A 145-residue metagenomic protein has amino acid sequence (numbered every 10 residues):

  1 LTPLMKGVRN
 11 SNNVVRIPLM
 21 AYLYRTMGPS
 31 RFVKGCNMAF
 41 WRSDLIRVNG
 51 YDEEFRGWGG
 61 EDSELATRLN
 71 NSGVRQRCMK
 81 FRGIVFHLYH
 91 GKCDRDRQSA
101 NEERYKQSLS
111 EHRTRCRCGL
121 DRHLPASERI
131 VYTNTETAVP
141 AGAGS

Functional and structural regions predicted by a protein language model:
L1-S30: Short, flexible, basic/aromatic active-site loop/helix in glycosyltransferases
F32-N49, R56-R75, K80-F81: A short, conserved alpha-helix in the catalytic core of glycosyltransferases
C36, R75, R97-S145: Terminal low-complexity segments of carbohydrate-biosynthetic enzymes
Y51, F55-W58, F86-Y89, Y105: Aromatic side chains
G57-G60, G91-D94, Q98-E102: Composition- and surface-driven signal marking solvent-exposed, interaction-prone regions in large proteins
D62-S63, G83, H87, H123: Residue-level signal for alpha-helical context at structural boundaries
R68-S72, K92-C93, L109: Short amphipathic alpha-helical patches
M79-D96: Active-site donor/metal-binding and catalytic loop motifs of nucleotide-sugar-dependent glycosylation enzymes
